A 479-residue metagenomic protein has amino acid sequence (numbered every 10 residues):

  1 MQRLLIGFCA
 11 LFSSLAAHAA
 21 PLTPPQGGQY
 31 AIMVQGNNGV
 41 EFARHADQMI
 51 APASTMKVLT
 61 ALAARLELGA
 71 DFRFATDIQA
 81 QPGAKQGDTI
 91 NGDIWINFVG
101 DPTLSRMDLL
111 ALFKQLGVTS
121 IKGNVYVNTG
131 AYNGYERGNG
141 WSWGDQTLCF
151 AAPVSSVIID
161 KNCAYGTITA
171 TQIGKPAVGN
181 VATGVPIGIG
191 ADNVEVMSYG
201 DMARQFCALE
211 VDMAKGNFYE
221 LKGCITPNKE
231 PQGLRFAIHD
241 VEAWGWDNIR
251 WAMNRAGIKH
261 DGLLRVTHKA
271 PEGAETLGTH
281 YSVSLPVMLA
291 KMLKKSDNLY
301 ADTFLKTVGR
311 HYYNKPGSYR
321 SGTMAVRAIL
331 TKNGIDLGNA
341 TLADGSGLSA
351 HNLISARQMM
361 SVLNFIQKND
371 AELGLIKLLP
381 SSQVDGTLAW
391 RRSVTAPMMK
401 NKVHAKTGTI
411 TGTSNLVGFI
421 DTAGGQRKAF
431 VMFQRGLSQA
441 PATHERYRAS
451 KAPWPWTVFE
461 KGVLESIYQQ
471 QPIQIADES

Functional and structural regions predicted by a protein language model:
M1-L4: Positively charged n-region of N-terminal signal peptides that target proteins for export
I6-S14: Bacterial N-terminal signal peptides
A17-P52, L68-A75, L110-V118: Beta-lactamase-like hydrolase cores
G28-I32, L289, A301, S414-V417: Short glycine-rich loop/turn motifs
V40-A43, D302-S479: Small-residue-rich helix-loop
I50-A64: Active/ligand-binding-proximal structured segments within catalytic/core domains that scaffold catalytic residues
E67-L337, G462-E478: Conserved serine DD-peptidase/penicillin-binding transpeptidase domain and beta-lactam-recognizing active-site
